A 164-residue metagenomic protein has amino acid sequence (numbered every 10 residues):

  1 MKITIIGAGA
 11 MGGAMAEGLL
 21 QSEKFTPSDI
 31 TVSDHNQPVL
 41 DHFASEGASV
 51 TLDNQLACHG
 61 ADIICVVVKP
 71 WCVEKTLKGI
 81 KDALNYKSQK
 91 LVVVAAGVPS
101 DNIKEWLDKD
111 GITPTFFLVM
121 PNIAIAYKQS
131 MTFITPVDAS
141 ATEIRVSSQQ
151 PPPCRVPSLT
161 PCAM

Functional and structural regions predicted by a protein language model:
M1, S28, A48, Q89 (+2 more regions): A structural micro-motif
M1-L52, L56-H59, Q129-S130: NAD(P)+-binding Rossmann beta1-loop-alpha1 motif at the extreme N-terminus of oxidoreductases
A10, Q37, V98-P99, I123 (+1 more regions): Short, glycine/serine-rich, charged loops/turns that create anion-binding and catalytic segments at active sites
G12, L40, A61, V73 (+2 more regions): A general structural signal for well-ordered alpha-helical segments in protein cores
E46, N54-H59, I63-V66, P70-I134: Rossmann-like NAD(P)(H) cofactor-binding subdomain of soluble oxidoreductases
N102, W106-T115, M131-M164: Internal alpha-helical scaffold of NAD(P)-dependent oxidoreductase catalytic cores
